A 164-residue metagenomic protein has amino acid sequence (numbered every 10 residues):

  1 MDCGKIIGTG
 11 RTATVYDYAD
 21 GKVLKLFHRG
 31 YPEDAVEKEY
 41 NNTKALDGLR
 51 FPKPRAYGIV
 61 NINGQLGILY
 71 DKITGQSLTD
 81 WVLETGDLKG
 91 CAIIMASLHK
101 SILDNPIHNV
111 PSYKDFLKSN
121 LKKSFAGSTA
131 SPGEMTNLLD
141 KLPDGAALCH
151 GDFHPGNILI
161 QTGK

Functional and structural regions predicted by a protein language model:
M1-K5: Conserved N-terminal boundary motif of the eukaryotic protein kinase catalytic domain
T9-V36: ATP-binding glycine-rich loop module of kinase domains
F27, V60, I73: Residues forming the ATP-binding cleft of Hanks-type serine/threonine protein kinase domains
E33-L49: The N-lobe alphaC helix and its flanking beta3-alphaC-beta4 segment of protein kinase-like domains, centered on
R55-L66: Short beta-strand micro-motifs within the conserved protein kinase catalytic domain, predominantly in the N-lobe
G64-S77: Conserved short submotifs of the Hanks-type protein kinase catalytic core that shape the nucleotide-binding pocket
T79-Y113, P132, L138: Conserved kinase catalytic-core helix
D104-G151, G156, Q161-T162: An alpha-helical support segment within catalytic cores of ATP-dependent transferases
